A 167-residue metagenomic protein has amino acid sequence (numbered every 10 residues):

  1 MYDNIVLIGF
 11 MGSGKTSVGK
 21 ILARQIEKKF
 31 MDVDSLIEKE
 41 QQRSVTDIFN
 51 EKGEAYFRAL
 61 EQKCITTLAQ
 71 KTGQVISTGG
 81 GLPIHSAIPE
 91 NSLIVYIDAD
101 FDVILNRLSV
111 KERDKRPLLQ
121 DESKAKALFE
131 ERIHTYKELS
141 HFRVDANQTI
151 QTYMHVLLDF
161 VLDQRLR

Functional and structural regions predicted by a protein language model:
Y2, I21, Q25, K71 (+1 more regions): NTP-dependent small-molecule kinase module
L7: Hydrophobic anchor at the beta1->P-loop junction of P-loop NTPases
F10: P-loop (Walker A) phosphate-binding loop of NTP-binding proteins
S13: ATP-binding Walker
T16: Walker A/P-loop
V33-I88: ATP-dependent small-molecule kinase phosphotransfer cores that center on conserved nucleotide phosphate-binding segments
G80-P83, D100-D102, T149: Short glycine-rich anion-binding loops that position phosphate/pyrophosphate groups of nucleotides and phosphorylated
L93-T135: A glycine- and Lys/Arg-enriched "phosphate-lid" helix/loop adjacent to the NTP-binding pocket of small-molecule kinases
